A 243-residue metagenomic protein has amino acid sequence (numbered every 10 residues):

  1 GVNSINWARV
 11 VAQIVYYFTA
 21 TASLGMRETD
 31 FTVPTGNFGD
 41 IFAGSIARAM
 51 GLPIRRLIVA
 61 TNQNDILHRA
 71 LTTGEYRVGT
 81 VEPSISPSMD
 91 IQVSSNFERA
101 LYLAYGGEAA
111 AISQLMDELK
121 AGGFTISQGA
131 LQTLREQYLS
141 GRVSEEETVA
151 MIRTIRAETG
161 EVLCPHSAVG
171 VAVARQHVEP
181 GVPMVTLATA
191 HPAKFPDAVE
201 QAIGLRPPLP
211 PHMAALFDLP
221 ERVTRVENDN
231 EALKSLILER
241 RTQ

Functional and structural regions predicted by a protein language model:
G1-Q243: PLP-dependent amino-acid enzyme catalytic core
